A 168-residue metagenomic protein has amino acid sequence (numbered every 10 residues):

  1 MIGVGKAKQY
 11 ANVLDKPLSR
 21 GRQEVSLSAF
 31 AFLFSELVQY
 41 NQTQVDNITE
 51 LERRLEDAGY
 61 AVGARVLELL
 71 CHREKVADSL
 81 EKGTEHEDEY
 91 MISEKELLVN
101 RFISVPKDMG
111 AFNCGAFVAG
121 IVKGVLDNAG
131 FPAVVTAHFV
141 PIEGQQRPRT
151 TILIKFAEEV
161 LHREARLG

Functional and structural regions predicted by a protein language model:
M1-F112, G144-Q146, T151, E158-G168: N-terminal accessory segment detector
A111-A119: Short, charged, low-complexity patches
V118-P132, T136: Mixed-charge, glycine-accented linear interaction segment located at domain edges/termini
H138-E143: Short, solvent-exposed loop/turn elements at beta->coil junctions and helix N-caps that rim active or binding pockets
